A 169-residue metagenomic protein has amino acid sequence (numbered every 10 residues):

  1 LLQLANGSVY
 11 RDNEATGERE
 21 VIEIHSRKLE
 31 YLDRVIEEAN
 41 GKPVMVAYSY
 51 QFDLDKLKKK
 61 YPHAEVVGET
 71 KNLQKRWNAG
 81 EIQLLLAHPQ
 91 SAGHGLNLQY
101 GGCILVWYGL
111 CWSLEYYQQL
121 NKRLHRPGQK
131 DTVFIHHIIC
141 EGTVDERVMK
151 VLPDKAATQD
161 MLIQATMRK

Functional and structural regions predicted by a protein language model:
L1-Q99, I163-K169: Conserved Helicase C-terminal RecA-like lobe
L54, A64-K155: Conserved RecA-like P-loop NTPase helicase motor core
K155-A165: Long, hydrophobic alpha-helical segments
